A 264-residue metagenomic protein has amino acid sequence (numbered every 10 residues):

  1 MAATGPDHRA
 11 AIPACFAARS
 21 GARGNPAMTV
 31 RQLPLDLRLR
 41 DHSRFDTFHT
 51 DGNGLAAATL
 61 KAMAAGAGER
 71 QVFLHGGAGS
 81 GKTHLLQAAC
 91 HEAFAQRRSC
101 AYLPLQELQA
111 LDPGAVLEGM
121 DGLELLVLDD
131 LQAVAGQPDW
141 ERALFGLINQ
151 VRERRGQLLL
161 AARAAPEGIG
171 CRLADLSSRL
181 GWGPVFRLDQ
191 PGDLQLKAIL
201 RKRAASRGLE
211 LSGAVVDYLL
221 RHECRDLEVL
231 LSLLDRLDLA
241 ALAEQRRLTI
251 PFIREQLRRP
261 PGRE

Functional and structural regions predicted by a protein language model:
I12-A62, L242-E264: A short, basic N-terminal segment
G68-L85: Walker A/P-loop nucleotide-binding motif
F94-L123, P138: Short glycine-rich substrate-engagement loop in P-loop NTPases that contacts/grips substrate
G119-W140, L147, R154-A162: Conserved P-loop NTPase "ATPase switch" module shared by AAA+ and STAND
P166-G181: Short regulatory helix/loop adjacent to the ATP-binding pocket of P-loop NTPases
G183-Q195: Conserved AAA+ ATPase "SRH/arginine-finger" region at the nucleotide-binding site
G192-S212: Conserved small helical "lid"/interfacial subdomain of P-loop NTPases
D217-R221, E228-L242: C-terminal helical "lid" of AAA+/P-loop NTPase domains
